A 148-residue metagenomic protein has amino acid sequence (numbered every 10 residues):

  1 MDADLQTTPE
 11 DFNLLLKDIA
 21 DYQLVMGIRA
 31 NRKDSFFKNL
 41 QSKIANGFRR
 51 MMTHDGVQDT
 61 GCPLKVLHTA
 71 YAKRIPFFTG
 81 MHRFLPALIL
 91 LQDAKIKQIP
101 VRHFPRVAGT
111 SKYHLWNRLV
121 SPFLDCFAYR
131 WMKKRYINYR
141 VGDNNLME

Functional and structural regions predicted by a protein language model:
M1, G27-I28, L67-H68, P100: A secondary-structure boundary/capping signal
D2-Q6: The conserved acidic donor/metal-binding loop of glycosyltransferases
T8-P9, H68: GHKL-family ATP-binding catalytic core of two-component histidine kinases
D11-F36: Conserved donor NDP-sugar-binding/catalytic core segment of glycosyltransferases
L14-K17, G47, H54-D55, F78-E148: Hydrophobic helical membrane-anchoring modules
K33-S35, Y71, P105-T110: A short acidic, helix-capping loop that chelates divalent metal ions and anchors anionic groups
S35, N39, K43, D59-C62 (+3 more regions): A conserved catalytic-core signature of glycosyltransferases
N46-M51, C62-I75: Conserved nucleotide-sugar donor-binding and metal-coordinating catalytic region shared by glycosyltransferases
